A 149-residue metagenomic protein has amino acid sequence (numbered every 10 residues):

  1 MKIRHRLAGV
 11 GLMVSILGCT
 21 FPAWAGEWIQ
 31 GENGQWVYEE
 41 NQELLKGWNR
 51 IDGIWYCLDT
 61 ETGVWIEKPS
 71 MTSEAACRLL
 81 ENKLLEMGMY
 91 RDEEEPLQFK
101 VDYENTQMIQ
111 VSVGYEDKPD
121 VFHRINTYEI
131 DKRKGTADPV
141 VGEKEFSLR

Functional and structural regions predicted by a protein language model:
K2-E74: Extracellular adhesion/carbohydrate-binding repeat motifs centered on closely spaced tryptophans
W36-Q42, N49, L85-E94, D117-V121: Short, solvent-exposed secondary-structure boundary motifs
I51, P69-C77, E104-T106, V121-H123: Solvent-exposed, acidic/flexible segments
W65-E67, K118-D120, F146-R149: A short local loop/turn or secondary-structure capping micro-motif enriched for an aromatic residue
K68-K100: Short, non-transmembrane alpha-helical segments in secretory-pathway proteins
D92-K132: Exposed beta-strand-loop-beta-strand "reactive/processing" segments of non-cytosolic proteins
R124-R149: A short, surface-exposed interaction/processing loop segment used at functional sites
